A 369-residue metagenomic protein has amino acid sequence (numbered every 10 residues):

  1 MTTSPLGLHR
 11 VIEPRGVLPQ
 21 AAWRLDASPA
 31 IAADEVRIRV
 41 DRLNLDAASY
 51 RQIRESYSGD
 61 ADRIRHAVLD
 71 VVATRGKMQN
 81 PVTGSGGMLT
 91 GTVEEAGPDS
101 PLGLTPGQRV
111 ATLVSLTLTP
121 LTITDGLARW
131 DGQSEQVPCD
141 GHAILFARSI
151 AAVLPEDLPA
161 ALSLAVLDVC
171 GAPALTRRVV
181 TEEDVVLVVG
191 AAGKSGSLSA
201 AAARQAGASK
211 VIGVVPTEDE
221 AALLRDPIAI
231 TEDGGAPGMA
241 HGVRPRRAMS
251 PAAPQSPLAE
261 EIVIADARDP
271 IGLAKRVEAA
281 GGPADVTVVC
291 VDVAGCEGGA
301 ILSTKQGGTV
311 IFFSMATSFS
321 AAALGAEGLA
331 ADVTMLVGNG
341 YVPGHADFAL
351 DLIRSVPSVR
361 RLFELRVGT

Functional and structural regions predicted by a protein language model:
E13-R54: A short N-terminal beta-strand-loop micro-motif at the entrance of redox/enzyme domains
P29-N44, Y57-L116: Glycine-rich beta-strand-centered segment in the early N-terminal region that forms part of a ligand/cofactor-binding
G87, V110-E183: NAD(P)H dinucleotide-binding glycine-rich loop of Rossmann-like/cofactor-binding domains, especially the beta1-alpha1
L158-T231, G238, V243-I264: Mid-domain Rossmann-like dinucleotide-binding core that forms the NAD(H)/NADP(H) cofactor-binding site
P227, V291-V356: Glycine-rich phosphate-binding loop and adjacent beta-alpha segment of Rossmann(oid) nucleotide-cofactor-binding
P270-G282: Short amphipathic alpha-helix with an adjacent loop that forms part of the alpha/beta core around
T287-V288: N-terminal Rossmann-like NAD(P) cofactor-binding module of classical short-chain dehydrogenase/reductase
L350-T369: C-terminal capping/lid region of NAD(P)-dependent oxidoreductase domains
